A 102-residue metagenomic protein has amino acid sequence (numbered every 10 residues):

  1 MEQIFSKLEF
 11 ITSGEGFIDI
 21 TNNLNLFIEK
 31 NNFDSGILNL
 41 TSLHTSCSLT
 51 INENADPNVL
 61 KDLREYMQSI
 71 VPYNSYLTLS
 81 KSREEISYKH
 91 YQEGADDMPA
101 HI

Functional and structural regions predicted by a protein language model:
M1-I102: Active-site histidine-anchored catalytic micro-motif
